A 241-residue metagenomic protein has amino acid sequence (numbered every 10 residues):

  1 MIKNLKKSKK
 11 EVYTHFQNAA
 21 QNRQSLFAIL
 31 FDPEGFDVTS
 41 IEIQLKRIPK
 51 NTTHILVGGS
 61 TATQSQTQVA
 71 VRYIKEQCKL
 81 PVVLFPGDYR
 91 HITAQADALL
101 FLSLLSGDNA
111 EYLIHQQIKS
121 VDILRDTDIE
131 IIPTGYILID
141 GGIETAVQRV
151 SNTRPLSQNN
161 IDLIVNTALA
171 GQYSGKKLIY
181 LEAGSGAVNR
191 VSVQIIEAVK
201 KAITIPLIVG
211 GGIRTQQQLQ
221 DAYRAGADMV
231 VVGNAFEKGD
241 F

Functional and structural regions predicted by a protein language model:
M1-F31, I41-E42, I123-P133, D140: N-terminal amphipathic alpha-helix/helix-capping segment at the start of soluble metabolic enzymes
A20-Q21, Q68-C78, Q172, I196-T204: Surface-exposed amphipathic alpha-helices with a cationic face
S25-I41, F85-D88, L138-I164, V209-R214: Active-site mouth loops of central-metabolism enzymes
L26-F31, T53-V57, V82-L84, L99-F101 (+4 more regions): Hydrophobic faces of well-ordered beta-strands that scaffold small-molecule active sites in alpha/beta enzyme cores
I43-Q44, L84, D88-L102, A198-V230: Catalytic cores of alpha/beta
L56-A62, A98, L102-L113, A183-G186 (+2 more regions): Glycine-rich phosphate-binding active-site loops on the catalytic face of alpha/beta enzymes
H91-Q172: Conserved anion-binding
R149-I196, E237-G239: Glycine/Thr-rich beta-alpha phosphate-binding loop at enzyme active sites
